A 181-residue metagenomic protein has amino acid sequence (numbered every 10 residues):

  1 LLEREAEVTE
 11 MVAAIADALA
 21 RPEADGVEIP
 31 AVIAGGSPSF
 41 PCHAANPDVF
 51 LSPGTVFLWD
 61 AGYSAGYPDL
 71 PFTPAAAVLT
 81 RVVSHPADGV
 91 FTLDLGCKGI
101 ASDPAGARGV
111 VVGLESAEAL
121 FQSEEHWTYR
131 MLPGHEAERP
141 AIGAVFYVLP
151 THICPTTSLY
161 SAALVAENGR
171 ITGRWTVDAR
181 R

Functional and structural regions predicted by a protein language model:
L1-P68: Active-site loop/helix belt of alpha/beta enzymes
Y67-D69, E115-S116: Short, P/G- and charge-enriched loop/turn segments at secondary-structure junctions
F72-L79: Short coil-to-beta-strand transition motifs
P86-R181: C-terminal accessory subdomain/extension
